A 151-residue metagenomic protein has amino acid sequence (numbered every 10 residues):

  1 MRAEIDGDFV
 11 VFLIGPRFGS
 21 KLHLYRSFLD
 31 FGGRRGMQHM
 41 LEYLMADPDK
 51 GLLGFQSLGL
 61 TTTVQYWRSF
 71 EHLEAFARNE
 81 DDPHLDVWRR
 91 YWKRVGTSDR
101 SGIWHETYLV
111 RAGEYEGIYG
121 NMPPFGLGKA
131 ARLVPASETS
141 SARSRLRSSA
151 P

Functional and structural regions predicted by a protein language model:
M1-L60, A75, D99-P151: Short S/T/G/P-rich N-terminal loop/turn motif that feeds into the first structured element of a domain
T62-V64, H72: Conserved active-site beta-strand-loop modules that form the wall/rim of enzyme catalytic pockets and either contain
F70-I103: An amphipathic, aromatic/His-enriched active-site/gating alpha helix that lines ligand/cofactor pockets
